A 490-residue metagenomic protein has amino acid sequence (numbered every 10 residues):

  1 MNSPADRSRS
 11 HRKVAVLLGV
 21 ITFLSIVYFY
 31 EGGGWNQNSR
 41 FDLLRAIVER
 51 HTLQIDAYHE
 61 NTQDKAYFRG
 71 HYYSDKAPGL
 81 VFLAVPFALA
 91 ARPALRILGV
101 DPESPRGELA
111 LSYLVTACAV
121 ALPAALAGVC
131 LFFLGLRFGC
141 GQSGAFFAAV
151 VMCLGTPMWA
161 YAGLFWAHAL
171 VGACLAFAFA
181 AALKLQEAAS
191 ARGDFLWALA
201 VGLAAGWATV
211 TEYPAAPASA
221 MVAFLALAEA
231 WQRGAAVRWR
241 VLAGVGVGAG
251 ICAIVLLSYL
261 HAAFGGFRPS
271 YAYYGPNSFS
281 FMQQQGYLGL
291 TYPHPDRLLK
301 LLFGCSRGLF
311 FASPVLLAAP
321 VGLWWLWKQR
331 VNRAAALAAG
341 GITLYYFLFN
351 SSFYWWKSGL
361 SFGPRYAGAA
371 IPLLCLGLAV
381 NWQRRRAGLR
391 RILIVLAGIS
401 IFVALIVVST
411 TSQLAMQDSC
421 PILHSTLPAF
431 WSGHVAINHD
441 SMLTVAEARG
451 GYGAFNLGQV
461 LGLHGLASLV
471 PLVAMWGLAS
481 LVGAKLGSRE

Functional and structural regions predicted by a protein language model:
M1-E490: Membrane-proximal envelope and lipid/glycan-remodeling enzymes
